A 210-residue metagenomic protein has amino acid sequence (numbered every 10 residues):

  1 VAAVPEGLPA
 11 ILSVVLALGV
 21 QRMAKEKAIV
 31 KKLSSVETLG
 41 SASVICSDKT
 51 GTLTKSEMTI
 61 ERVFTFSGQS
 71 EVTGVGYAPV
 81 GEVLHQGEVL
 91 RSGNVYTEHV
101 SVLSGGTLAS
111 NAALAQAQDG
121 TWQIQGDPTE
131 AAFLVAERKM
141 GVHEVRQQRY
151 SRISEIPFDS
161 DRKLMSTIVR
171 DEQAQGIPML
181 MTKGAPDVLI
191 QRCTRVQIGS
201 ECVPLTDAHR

Functional and structural regions predicted by a protein language model:
V1-R210: Conserved cytosolic headpiece of P-type ATPases
